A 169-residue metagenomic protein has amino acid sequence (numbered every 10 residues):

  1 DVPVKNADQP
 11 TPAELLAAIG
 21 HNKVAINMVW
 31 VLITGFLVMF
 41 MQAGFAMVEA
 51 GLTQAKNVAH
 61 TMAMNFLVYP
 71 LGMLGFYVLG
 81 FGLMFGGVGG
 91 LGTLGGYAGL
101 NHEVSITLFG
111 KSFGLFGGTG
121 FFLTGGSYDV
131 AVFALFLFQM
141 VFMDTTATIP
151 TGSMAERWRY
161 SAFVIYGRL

Functional and structural regions predicted by a protein language model:
D1-L169: Hydrophobic alpha-helical transmembrane bundles of multi-pass membrane proteins
